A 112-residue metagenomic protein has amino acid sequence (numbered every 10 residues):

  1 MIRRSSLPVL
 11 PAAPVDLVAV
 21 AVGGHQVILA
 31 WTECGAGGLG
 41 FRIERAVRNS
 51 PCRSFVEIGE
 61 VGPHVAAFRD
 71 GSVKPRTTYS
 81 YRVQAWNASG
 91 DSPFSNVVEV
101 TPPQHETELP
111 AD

Functional and structural regions predicted by a protein language model:
M1-G38, P75, A88-D112: Pro/Thr/Ser/Gly-rich low-complexity, intrinsically disordered linker/stalk tracts
A30-T32, E44, Q84: Residue-level recognition of well-ordered beta-strand positions that form the cores of beta-sheet-rich folds across
F41-R76, A88-N96: Recognizes extended acidic, P/S/T-rich segments that occur within or adjacent to Ig-like beta-sandwich modules
